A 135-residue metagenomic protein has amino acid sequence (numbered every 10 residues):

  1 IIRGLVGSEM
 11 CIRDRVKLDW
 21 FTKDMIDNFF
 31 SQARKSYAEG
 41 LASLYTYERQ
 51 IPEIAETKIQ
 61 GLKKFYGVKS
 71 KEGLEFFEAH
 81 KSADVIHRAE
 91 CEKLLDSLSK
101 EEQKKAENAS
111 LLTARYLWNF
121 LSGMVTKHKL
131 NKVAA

Functional and structural regions predicted by a protein language model:
I1-G7, C11-I12: Single conserved hydrophobic/aromatic residue that forms the stacking wall/gate of nucleotide- or nucleobase-binding
S8, I59, K63-Y66, S99 (+2 more regions): Long, hydrophobic, amphipathic alpha-helical segments used as structural scaffolds
R13-W20, T126-K132: Hydrophobic alpha-helical segments
R15, D19-Y45, K69-L74, L98 (+1 more regions): Acidic/His metal-coordination segments adjacent to aromatic residues that form catalytic metal sites in metalloenzymes
W20, R49, L117-L121: N-terminal hydrophobic signal/anchor transmembrane helix of membrane proteins
K23, D27, H87-E90, N119-L121: Short amphipathic alpha-helical segments at helix boundaries and their inter-helical linkers
L44-L112: An amphipathic alpha-helical core segment
Q103-A135: Acidic, carboxylate-rich catalytic segments that either coordinate divalent cations
